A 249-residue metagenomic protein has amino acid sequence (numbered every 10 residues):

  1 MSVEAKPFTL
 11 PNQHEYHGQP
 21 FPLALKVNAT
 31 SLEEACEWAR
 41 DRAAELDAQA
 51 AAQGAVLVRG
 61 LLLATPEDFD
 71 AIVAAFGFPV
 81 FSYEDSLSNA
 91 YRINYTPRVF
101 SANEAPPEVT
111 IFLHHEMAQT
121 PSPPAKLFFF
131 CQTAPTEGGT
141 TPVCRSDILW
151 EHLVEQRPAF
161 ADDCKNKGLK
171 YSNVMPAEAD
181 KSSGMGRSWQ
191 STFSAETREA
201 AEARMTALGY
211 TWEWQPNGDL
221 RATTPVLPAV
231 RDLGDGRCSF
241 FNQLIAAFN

Functional and structural regions predicted by a protein language model:
S2-N249: Non-heme Fe(II) oxygenase catalytic core, chiefly the N-lobe of the double-stranded beta-helix
